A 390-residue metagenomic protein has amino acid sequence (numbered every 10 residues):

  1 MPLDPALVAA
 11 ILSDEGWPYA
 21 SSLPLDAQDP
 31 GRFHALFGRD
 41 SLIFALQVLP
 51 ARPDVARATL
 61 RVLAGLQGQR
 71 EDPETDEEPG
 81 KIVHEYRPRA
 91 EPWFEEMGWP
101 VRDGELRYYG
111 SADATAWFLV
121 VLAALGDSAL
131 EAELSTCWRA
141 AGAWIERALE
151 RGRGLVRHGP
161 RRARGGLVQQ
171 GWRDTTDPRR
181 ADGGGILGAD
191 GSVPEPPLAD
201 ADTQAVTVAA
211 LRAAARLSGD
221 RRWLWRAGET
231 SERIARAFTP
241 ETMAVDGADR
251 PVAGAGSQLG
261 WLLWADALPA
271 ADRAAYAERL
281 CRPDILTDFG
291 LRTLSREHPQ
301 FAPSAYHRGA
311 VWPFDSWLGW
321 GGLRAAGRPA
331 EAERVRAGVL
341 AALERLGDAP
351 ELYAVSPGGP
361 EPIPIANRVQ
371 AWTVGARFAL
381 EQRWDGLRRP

Functional and structural regions predicted by a protein language model:
M1-P390: Acidic, mature catalytic/reactive cores of soluble proteins
